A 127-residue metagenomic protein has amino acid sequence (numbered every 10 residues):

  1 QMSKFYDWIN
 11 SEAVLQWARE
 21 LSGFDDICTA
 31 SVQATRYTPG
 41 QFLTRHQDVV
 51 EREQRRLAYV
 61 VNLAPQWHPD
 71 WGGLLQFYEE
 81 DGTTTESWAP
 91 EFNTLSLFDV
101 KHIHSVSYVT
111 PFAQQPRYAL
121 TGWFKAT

Functional and structural regions predicted by a protein language model:
Q1, A58-Y59: Generic detector of bulky aromatic hydrophobic side chains
Q1, H46-Q47: Short secondary-structure transition hinges
Q1-S31: Signature of the catalytic double-stranded beta-helix
C28, F42-T44, P69: Short acidic/glycine-rich loop or secondary-structure boundary segments that cap or lie
T35, D48-V50, Q54-L57, L63-T127: Catalytic core of Fe(II)/2-oxoglutarate
T35-R45: Beta-rich nucleic-acid/ligand-interaction surfaces
